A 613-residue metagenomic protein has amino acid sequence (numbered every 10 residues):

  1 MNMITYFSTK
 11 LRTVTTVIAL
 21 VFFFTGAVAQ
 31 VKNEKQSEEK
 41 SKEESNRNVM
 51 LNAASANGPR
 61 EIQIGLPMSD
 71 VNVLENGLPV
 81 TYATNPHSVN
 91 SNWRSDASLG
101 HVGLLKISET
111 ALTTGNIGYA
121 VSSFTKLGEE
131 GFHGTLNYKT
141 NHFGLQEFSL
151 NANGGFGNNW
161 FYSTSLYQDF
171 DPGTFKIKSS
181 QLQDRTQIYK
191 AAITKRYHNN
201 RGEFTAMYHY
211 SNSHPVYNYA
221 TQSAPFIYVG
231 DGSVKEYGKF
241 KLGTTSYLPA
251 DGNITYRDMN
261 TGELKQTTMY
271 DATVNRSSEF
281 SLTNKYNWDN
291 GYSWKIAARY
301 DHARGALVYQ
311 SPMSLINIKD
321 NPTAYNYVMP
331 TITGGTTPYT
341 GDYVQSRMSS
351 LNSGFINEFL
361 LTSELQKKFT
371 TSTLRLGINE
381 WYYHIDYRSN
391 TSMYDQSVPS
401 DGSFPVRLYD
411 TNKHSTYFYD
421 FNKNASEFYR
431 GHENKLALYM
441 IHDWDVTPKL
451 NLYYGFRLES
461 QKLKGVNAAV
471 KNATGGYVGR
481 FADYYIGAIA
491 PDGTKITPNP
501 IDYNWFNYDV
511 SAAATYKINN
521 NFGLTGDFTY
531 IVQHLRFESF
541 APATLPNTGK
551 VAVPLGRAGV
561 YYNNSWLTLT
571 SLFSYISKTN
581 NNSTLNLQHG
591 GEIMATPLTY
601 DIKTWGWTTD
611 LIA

Functional and structural regions predicted by a protein language model:
Q30-G131, I531: Acidic, small-polar-rich N-terminal luminal/periplasmic segments of exported/outer-membrane proteins
T84, A97-H101, T110-A191, Y197-G202 (+1 more regions): Outer-membrane beta-barrel translocator/receptor signature
I117-Y119, F132, Q146-L150, Q187-A191 (+7 more regions): Hydrophobic, lipid-facing positions within transmembrane beta-strands of outer-membrane proteins
Y138-H142, Q168-P172, Y197-N199, Y210-H214 (+9 more regions): Transmembrane beta-strands of outer-membrane beta-barrel pores
K139-E147, D169-N199, V216-N218, N253-K285 (+5 more regions): Outer-membrane beta-barrel proteins
T194-R196, E203-S281, A306-S350, F404-A425 (+1 more regions): Acidic/polar loop-and-plug regions of large Gram-negative outer-membrane beta-barrel proteins
N275-G305, T333-G476, W505-D527, N563: Face-selective signature of the C-terminal outer-membrane beta-barrel domain
A425, Y429, K462, R480-T494 (+3 more regions): Surface-exposed extracellular loop regions of Gram-negative outer-membrane beta-barrel proteins, predominantly
